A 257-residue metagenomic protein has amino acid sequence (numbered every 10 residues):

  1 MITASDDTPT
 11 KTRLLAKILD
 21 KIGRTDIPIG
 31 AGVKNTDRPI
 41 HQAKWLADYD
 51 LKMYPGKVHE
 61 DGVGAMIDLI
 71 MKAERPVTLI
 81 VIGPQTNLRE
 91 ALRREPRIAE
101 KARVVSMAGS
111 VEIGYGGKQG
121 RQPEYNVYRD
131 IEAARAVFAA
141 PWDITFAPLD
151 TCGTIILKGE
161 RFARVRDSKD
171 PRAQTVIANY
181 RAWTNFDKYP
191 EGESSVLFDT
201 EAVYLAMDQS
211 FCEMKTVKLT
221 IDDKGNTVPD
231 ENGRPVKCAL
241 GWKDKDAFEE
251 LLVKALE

Functional and structural regions predicted by a protein language model:
M1-D50: Active-site rim/loop-helix segments in enzyme catalytic domains that contact anionic ligands
M1-R13, K17, K52-T154, G159: Active-site histidine-anchored catalytic micro-motif
I18-T25, L69, A73, A140 (+2 more regions): Change "in soluble alpha/beta enzymes" to "in soluble alpha/beta proteins
I40, V104-A108, R164: A broad, low-specificity signal for short, low-complexity segments enriched in glycine/proline and polar/charged
W45, Y49, Y115-G117, A182 (+1 more regions): Generic signal for short, ordered secondary-structure residues within or immediately flanking folded domains
L46-Y54, T184-Y189: Short glycine/proline- and acidic residue-enriched helix-loop micro-motifs that form flexible lids or anion-recognition
Y125-R135, A139-E257: Conformational coupling and interaction surfaces
